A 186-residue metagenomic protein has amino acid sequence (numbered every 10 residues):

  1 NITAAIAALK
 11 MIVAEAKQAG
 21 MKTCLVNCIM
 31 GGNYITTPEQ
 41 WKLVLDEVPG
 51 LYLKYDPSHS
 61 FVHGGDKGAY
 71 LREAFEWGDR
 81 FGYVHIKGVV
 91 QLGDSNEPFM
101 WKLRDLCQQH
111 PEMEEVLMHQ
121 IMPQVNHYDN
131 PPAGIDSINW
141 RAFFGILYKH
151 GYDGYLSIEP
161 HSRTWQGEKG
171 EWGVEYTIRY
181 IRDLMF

Functional and structural regions predicted by a protein language model:
N1-Y55, V62: Active-site acidic/histidine proton-transfer and metal-coordination neighborhood in alpha/beta enzyme cores
I6, K10-V13, K17, K42 (+5 more regions): A structural alpha-helix within SAM-dependent methyltransferase catalytic domains
M11, Y52-H59, G82-Y83, R182-F186: Short, basic, helix/turn surface patches
Q18, G50, D79, D153-G154: Active-site acidic short loop of glycosyltransferases
T23-L25, L53-D56, G82-I86, G154-I158: Hydrophobic faces of well-ordered beta-strands that scaffold small-molecule active sites in alpha/beta enzyme cores
Y34-P38, K42, S60-D153, S162-W172: Gly/Pro-rich active-site loop or hairpin
E168-F186: C-terminal helical cap(s) of enzyme catalytic domains, especially alpha/beta-barrels
